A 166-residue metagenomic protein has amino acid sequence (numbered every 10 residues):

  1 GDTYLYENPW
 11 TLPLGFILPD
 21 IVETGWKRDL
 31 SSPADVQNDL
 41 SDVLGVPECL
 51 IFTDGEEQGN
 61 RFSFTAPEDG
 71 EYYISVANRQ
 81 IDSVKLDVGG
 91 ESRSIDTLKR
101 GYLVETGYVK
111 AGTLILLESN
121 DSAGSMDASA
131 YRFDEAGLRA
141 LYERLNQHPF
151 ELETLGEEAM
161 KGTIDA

Functional and structural regions predicted by a protein language model:
G1-A166: Flexible, solvent-exposed extracytoplasmic
